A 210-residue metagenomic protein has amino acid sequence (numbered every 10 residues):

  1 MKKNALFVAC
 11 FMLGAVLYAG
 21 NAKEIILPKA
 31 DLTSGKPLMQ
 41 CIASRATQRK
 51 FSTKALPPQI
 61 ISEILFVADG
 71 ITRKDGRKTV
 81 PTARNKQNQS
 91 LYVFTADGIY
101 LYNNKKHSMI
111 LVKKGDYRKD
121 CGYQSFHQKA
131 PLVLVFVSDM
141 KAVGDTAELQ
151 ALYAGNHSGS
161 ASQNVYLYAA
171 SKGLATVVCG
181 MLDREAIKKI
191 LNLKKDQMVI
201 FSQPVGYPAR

Functional and structural regions predicted by a protein language model:
N4-G14: Sec-dependent N-terminal signal peptides
A15-A19: C-terminal segment of classical bacterial N-terminal signal peptides
G20-A130: N-terminal amphipathic, basic helical "cap/leader" segment at the start of enzyme domains
R45, I64, L91, L132-V143 (+1 more regions): Small-aliphatic-rich amphipathic alpha-helix that forms the alpha element of a beta-alpha
D69, A96-G98, N104-K105, V137-K141 (+2 more regions): Solvent-exposed coil/turn segments that connect beta secondary-structure elements in extracytoplasmic/periplasmic
L174, N192-L193: Helix N-cap/coil-helix junction residues
L193-R210: A glycine-rich helix N-cap at a beta->alpha junction
